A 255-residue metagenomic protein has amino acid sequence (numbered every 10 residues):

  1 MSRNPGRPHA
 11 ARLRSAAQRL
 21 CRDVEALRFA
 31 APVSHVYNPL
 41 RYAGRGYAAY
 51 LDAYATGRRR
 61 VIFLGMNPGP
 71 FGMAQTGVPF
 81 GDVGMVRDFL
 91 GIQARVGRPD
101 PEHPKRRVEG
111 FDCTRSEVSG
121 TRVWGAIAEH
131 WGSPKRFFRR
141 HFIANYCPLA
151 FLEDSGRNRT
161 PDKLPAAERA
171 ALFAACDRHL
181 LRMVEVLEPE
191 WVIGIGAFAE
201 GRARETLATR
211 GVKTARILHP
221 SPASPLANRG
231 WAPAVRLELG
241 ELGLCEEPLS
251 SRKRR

Functional and structural regions predicted by a protein language model:
M1-P5, S250-R255: Short Lys/Arg-rich cationic patches that frequently serve as NLS/NoLS or arginine-rich RNA/DNA-binding motifs
R3, R7-W191, E200-G201, T206 (+3 more regions): A polyanion-binding, active-site-adjacent surface
A197, P220: Active-site metal-binding loops of divalent metal-dependent hydrolases
R210-H219: Short hydrophobic/aromatic-enriched beta-strand-loop microsegments
